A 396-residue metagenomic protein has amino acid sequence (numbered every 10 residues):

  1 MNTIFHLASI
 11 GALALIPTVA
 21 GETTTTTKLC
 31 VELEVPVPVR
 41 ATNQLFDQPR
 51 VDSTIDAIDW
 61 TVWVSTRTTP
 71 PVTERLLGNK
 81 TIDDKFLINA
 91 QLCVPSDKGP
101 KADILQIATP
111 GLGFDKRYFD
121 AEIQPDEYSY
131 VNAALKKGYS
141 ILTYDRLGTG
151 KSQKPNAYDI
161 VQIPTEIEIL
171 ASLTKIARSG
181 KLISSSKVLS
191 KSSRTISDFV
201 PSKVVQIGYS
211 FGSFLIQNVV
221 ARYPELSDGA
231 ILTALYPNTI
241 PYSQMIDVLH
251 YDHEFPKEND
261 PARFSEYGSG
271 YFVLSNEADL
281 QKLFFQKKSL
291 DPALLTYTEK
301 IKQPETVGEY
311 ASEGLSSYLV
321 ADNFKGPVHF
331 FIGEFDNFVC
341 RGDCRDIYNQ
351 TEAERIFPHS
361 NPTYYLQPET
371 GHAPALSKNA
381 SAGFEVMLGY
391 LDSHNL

Functional and structural regions predicted by a protein language model:
M1-E22: Fungal secretory targeting signals
E22-K101: N-terminal cap/lid segment of alpha/beta-hydrolase-fold proteins
A57, S65-T73, M245-C344: Alpha/beta-hydrolase
S96-L142: Short, surface-exposed "cap/lid" segments of acyl-processing enzymes
D159-D198: Alpha/beta-hydrolase active-site loop
F199-I240: Conserved hydrolase catalytic core segment
E334-T370: Conserved loop-alpha-helix segment in the C-terminal half of the alpha/beta-hydrolase fold that carries the catalytic
Q367-A380: Catalytic histidine-centered segment of alpha/beta-hydrolase-like enzymes
